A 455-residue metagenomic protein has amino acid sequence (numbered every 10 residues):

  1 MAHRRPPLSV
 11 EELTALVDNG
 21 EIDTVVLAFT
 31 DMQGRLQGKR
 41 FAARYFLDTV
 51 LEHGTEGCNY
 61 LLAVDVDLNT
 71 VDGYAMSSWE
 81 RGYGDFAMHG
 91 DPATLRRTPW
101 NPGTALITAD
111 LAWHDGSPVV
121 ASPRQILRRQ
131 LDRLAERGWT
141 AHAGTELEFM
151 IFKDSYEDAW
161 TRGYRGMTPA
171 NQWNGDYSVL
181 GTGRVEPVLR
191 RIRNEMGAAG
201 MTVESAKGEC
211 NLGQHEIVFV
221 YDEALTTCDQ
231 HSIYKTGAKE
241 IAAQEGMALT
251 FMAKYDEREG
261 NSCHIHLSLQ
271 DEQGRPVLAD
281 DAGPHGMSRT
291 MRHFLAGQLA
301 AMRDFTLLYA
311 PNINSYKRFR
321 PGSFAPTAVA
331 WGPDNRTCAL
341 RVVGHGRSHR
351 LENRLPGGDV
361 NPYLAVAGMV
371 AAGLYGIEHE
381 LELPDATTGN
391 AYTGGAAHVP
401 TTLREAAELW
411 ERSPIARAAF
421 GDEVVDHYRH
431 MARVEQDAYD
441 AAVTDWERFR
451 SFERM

Functional and structural regions predicted by a protein language model:
M1-S205, M247, G395-M455: ATP/Mg2+-dependent ligation/transfer catalytic cores
A2-P7, G20, I233, E240-I241 (+3 more regions): Catalytic-core signal marking the mid-to-C-terminal active-site face
T24, T104-T108, G144-E148, Q214-E216 (+4 more regions): Broad gene-expression machinery/nucleic-acid interaction feature
D31-Q33, A112-P118, G181, Y221-T227 (+4 more regions): A generic structural motif
R96-G103, A141-H142, A206-N211, R258 (+2 more regions): Short glycine/proline-enriched loop/turn "hinge" motifs that connect secondary-structure elements and lie
E148-R162, G208, L212-V220, M252-Q273: Histidine-centered divalent-metal-coordination microenvironment in nucleic-acid enzymes
G163-L189, A224-K235, K239, Q273-A279 (+1 more regions): Acidic, His- and aromatic-enriched active-site or binding-groove loops in soluble protein domains that engage sugars
L180-V188, S205-N211, E223-Y234, Y255-S262 (+2 more regions): Short, contiguous, pocket-lining structural segments that sit at or immediately flank catalytic/ligand-binding sites
